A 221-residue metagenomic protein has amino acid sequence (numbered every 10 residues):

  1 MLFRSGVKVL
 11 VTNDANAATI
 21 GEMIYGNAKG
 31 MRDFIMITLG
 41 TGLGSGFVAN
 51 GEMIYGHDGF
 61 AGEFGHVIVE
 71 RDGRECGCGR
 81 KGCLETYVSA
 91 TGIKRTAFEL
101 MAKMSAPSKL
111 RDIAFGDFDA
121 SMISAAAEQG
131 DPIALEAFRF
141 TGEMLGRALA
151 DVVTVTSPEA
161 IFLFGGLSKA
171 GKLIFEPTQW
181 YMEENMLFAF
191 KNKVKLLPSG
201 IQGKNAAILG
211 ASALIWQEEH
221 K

Functional and structural regions predicted by a protein language model:
R4-G6, I24-M31, M53, I68-K221: ATP-binding/phosphotransfer module of carbohydrate and carboxylate kinases, centering on a glycine-rich
S5-M23, K29, I35-I37: ATP-dependent carbohydrate kinase catalytic cores
N13, A49-N50: A cytosolic small-molecule/anion-sensing beta-strand core signal
D14, G40, A211: Active-site glycine-centered loops adjacent to acidic/histidine catalytic or metal-binding residues that shape
A17, T41-G44, R71: Conserved A3 ("GATE") glycine/threonine-rich loop of ANL adenylate-forming enzymes
T19-I24, S45-F47, H66-V67: Adenylate-forming
F34-T38, G44-G46, G77: Short glycine-aspartate micro-motif
F60-E63: Structural signature of FAD isoalloxazine-binding scaffolds in flavoprotein oxidoreductases
